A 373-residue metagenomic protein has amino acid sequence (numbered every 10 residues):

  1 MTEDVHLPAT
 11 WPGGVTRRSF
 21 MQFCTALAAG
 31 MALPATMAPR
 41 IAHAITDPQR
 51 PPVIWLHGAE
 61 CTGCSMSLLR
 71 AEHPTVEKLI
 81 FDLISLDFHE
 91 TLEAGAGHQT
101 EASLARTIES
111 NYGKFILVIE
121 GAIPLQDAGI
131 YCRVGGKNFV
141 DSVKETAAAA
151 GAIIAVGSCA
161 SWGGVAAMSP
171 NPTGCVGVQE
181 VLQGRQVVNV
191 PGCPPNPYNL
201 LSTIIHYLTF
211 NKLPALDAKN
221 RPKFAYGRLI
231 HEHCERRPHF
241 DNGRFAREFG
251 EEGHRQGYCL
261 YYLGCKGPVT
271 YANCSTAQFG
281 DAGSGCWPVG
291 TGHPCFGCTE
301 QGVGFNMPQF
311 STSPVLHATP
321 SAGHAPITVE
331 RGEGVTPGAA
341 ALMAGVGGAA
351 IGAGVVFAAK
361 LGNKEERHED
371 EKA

Functional and structural regions predicted by a protein language model:
M1-V15, H43, E371: N-terminal secretory signal peptides
S19-I41: N-terminal export signals
I45-R50, G58, S65, V76-G192 (+1 more regions): Metabolite-binding pocket within alpha/beta catalytic cores that recognizes anionic/polar moieties
Y198, I205-G280: A conserved mid-domain beta-alpha-beta active-site/ligand-binding segment of alpha/beta enzyme cores
E252-G253, F279-P288, Q309-T319: Short cysteine/histidine-rich metal-coordination sites, predominantly Zn2+-binding motifs
E330-A344: Juxtamembrane/start-of-transmembrane alpha-helix segments at the extracytoplasmic/lumenal side of membrane anchors
G348-L361: Alpha-helical transmembrane segments
E365-A373: Cytoplasmic C-terminal tails of single-pass
